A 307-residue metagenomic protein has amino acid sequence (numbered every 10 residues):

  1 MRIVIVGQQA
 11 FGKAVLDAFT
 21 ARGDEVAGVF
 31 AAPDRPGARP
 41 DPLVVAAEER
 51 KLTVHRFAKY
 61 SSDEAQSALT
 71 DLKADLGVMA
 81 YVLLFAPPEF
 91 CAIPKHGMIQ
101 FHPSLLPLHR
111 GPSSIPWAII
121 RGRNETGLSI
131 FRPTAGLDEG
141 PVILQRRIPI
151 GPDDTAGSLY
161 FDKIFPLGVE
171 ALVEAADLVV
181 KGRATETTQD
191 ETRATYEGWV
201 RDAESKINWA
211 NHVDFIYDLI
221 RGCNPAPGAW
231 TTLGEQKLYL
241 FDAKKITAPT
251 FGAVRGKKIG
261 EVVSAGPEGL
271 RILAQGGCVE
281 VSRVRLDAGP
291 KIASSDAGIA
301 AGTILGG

Functional and structural regions predicted by a protein language model:
M1-A38: N-terminal Rossmann-like dinucleotide-binding module
R2-V4, A27-A32, T53-L72, G77 (+1 more regions): Internal alpha/beta domain cores that form substrate/cofactor-binding pockets in large enzymes and binding proteins
G7, V29, A47, G77 (+7 more regions): A residue-level signal for conserved active-site and pocket-lining positions in enzyme catalytic cores
K13, P40, S62-Q66, L84 (+1 more regions): Structural motif corresponding to alpha-helix initiation and N-cap regions
R22, L76-Y196: Donor/substrate-binding cores of folate-linked one-carbon enzymes
F30-A31, A210-G307: An anion-binding loop in the catalytic cleft
R35-L52: N-terminal beta-loop-helix "entrance" segment that forms/cooperates in small-molecule cofactor or anionic ligand
E174-T232, Y239: Active-site-lining helix/loop region of Rossmann-like oxidoreductase modules
